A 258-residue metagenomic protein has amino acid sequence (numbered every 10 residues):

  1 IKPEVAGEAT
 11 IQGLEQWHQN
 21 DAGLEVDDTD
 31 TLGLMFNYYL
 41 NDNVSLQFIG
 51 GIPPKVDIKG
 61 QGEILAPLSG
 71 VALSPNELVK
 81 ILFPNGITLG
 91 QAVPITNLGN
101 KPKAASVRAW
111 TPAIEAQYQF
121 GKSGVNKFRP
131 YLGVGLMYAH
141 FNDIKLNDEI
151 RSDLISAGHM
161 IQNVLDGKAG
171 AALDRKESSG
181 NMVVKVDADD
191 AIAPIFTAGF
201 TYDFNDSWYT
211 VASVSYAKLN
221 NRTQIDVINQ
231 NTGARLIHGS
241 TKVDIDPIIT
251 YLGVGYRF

Functional and structural regions predicted by a protein language model:
I1, F48-I52, L132-Y138, A212-Y216: Transmembrane beta-barrel strands of outer-membrane/channel proteins
I1-D28, P54-T111, A139-A191, L219-I249: Extracellular/periplasm-exposed beta-strand and loop segments of Gram-negative cell-envelope proteins, dominated by
L34-D42, P112-F120, V134-Y138, F196-Y202 (+2 more regions): Residues on the lipid-exposed face of transmembrane beta-strands in outer-membrane beta-barrel proteins
N41, P53, G121-V125, N205: Outer-membrane beta-barrel channels and translocator barrels
N43-L46, W208-T210: Repeated loop/turn-to-beta-strand initiation elements of outer-membrane beta-barrel proteins
G124-N126, I144, F204-V211, N220-I225: Substrate-binding/catalytic groove segments of enzymes that remodel or degrade extracellular structural polymers
